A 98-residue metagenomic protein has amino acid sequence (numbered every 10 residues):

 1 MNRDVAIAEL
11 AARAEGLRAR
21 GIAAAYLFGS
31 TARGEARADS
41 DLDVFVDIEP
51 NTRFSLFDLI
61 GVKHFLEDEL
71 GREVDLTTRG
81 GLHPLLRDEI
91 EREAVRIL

Functional and structural regions predicted by a protein language model:
M1-A24, R33-A38, E49-L98: Catalytic core of pol beta-like nucleotidyltransferases
L27: Conserved histidines in hydrophobic membrane contexts and catalytic metal-binding motifs
S30: P-loop (Walker A) phosphate-binding loop of NTP-binding proteins
A38-S40, V44: A short, structured beta-strand/loop element
